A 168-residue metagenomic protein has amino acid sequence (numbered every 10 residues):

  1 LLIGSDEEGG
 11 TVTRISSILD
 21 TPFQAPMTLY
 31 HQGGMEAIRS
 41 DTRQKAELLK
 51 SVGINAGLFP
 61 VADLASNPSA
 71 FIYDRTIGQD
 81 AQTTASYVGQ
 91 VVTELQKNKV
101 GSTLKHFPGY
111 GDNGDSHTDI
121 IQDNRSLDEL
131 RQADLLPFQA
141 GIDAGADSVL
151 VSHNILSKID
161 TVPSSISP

Functional and structural regions predicted by a protein language model:
L1, Q79, S86-P168: Second-shell residues forming the walls of enzyme active-site clefts
L1-S69, I77-S102, S167-P168: N-terminal beta-rich core of secreted/periplasmic extracellular enzymes
R14-S17, P68-F71, G114-T118, T161: Short acidic, glycine/serine/threonine-rich loops at helix termini
